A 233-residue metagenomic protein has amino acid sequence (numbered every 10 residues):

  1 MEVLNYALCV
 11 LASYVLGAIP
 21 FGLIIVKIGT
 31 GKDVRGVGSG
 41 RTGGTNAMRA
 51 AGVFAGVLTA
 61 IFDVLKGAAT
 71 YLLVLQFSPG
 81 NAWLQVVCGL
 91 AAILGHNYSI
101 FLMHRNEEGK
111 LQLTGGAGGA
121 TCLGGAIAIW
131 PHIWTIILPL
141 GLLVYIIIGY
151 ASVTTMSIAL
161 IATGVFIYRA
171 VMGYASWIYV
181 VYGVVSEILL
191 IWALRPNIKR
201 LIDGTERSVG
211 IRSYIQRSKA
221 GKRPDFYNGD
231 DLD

Functional and structural regions predicted by a protein language model:
L4-A68: N-terminal beta-alpha supersecondary unit
N5, C9, A55-I61, K66-K110 (+3 more regions): Nucleotide and nucleotide-moiety/phosphate-recognizing core
C9, S13-A18, G22, V26 (+12 more regions): Alpha-helical transmembrane segments in multi-pass membrane proteins
G22-I25, I93-L111, L140-I148, R195-K199: C-terminal ends of transmembrane helices
I25-F54, E107-A117, K199-P224, N228: Cytosolic, membrane-interface loops and tails of multi-pass inner-membrane proteins
M48-A51, V74-F77, G116-I148, I161-A170: Interfacial segments of multi-pass membrane proteins
I133-T135, A151-A159, Y174-S186: Loop-to-transmembrane alpha-helix initiation sites
L138, I146-T155, A159, I188 (+2 more regions): RNase H-like, Mg2+-dependent phosphodiesterase core, and more generally RNA phosphate-backbone-engaging helix-loop
